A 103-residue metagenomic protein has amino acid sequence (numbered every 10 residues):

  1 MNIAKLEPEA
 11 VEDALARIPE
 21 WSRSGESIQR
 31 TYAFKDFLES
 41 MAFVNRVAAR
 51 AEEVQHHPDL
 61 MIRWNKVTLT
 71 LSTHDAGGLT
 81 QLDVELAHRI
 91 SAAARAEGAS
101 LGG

Functional and structural regions predicted by a protein language model:
M1-G103: Charge-rich alpha-helical segments
